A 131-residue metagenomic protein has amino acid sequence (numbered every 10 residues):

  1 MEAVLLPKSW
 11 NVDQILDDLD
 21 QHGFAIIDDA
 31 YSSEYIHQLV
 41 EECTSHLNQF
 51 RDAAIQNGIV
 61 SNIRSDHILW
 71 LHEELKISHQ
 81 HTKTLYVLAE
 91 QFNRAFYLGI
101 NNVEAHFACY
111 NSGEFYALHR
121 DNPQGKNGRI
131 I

Functional and structural regions predicted by a protein language model:
E2-A95: Non-heme Fe(II)/2-oxoglutarate
L71-I131: Catalytic core of non-heme Fe(II) oxygenases with the double-stranded beta-helix
